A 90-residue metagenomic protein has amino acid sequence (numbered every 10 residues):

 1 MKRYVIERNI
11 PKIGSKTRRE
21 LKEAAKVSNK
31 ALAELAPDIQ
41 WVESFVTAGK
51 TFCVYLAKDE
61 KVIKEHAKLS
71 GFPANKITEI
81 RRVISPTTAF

Functional and structural regions predicted by a protein language model:
M1-E34, Q40, K50, S85-F90: Short S/T/G/P-rich N-terminal loop/turn motif that feeds into the first structured element of a domain
E7, E43, E79: Acidic-residue sensor for enzyme active/binding pockets
N9, S44, L56: Acidic/polar N-terminal loop/beta-strand segments that form early-domain functional surfaces
P37-E43, K76: A short linear hydrophobic-aromatic micro-motif
L56-V83: An amphipathic, aromatic/His-enriched active-site/gating alpha helix that lines ligand/cofactor pockets
